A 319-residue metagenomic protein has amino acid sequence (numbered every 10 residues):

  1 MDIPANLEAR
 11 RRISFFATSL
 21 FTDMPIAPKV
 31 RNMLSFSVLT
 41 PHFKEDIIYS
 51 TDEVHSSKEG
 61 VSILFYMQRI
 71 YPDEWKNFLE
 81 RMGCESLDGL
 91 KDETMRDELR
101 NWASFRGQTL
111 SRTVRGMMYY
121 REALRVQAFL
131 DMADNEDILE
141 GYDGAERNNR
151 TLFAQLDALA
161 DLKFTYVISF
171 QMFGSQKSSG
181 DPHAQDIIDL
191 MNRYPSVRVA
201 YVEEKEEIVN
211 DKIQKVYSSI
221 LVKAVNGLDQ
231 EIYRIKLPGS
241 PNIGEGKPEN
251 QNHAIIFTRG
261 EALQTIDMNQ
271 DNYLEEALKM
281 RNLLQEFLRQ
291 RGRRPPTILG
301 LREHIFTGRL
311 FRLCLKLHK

Functional and structural regions predicted by a protein language model:
M1-K319: Glycosyltransferases that elongate glycans
